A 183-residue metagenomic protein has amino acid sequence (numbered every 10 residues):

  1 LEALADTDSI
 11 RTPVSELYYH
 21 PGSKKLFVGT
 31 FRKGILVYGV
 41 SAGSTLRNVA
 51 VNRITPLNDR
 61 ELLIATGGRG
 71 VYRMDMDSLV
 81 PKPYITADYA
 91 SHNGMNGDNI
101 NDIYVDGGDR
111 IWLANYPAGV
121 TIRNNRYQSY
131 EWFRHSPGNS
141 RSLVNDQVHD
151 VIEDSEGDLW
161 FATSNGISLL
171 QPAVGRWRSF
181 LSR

Functional and structural regions predicted by a protein language model:
L1-R183: Carboxylate-rich, polar loop motifs that coordinate divalent cations or form catalytic acidic clusters
